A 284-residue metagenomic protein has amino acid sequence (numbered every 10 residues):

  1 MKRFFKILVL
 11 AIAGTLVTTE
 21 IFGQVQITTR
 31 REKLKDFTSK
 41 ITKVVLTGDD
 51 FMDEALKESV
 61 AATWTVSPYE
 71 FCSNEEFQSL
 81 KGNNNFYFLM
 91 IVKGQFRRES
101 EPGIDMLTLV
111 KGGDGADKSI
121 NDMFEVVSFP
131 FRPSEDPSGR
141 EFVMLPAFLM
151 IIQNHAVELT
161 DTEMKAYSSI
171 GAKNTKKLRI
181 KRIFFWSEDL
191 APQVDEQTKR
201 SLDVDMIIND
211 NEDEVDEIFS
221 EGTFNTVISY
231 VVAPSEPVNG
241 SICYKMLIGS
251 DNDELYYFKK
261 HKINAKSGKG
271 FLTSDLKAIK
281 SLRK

Functional and structural regions predicted by a protein language model:
M1-K2, L56, Q95-R97, V231-E236 (+1 more regions): Intrinsically disordered, low-complexity segments enriched in polar/charged residues with Gly/Pro, especially when
M1-T29: Bacterial Sec-dependent N-terminal signal peptides
Q24-K35, D114-K284: C-terminal/domain-edge helix-coil "capping" segments
Q24-M106: Start-of-domain marker
T42-V44, L109, K245-L247: A compositionally biased, intrinsically disordered/low-complexity signal enriched for hydrophobic/aromatic residues
V45-T47, V110, W186: A structural detector for beta-sheet-dominated domains
D105-D117: A short, gly/pro- and small-residue-rich
